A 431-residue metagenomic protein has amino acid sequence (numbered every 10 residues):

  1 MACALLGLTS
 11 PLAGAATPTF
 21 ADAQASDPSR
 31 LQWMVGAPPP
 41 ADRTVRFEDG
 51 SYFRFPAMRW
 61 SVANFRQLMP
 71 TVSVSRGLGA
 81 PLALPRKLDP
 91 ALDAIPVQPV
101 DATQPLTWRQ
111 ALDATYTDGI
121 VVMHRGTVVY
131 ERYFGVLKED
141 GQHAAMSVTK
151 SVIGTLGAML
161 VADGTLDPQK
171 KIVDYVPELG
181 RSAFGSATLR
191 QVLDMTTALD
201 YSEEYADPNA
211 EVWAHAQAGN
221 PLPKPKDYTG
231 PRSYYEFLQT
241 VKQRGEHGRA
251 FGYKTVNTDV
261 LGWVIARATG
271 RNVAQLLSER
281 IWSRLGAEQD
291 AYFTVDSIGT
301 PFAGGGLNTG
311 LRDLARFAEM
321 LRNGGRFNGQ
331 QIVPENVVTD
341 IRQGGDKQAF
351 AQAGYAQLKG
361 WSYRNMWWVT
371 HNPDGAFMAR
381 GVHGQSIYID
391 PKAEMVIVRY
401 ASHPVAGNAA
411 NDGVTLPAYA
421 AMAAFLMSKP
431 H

Functional and structural regions predicted by a protein language model:
L12-L137, D194, A198, M422-H431: N-terminal leader/targeting segments and the immediately adjacent pre-domain N-terminus
A16-D42, A376-H431: Structured C-terminal helix/loop/strand segments within mature extracytoplasmic catalytic/sensor domains
Q110-G119, G135-T165, Q169-A183, A187 (+2 more regions): Short active-site loop at a secondary-structure junction that contains or immediately precedes the catalytic residue(s)
G126, A144-Q169, V192, L261-I265 (+1 more regions): Active-site SXXK
E131-Y133, K138-D140, E204-A206, A218-I298: Catalytic-site signature segments of enzymes, centered on catalytic residues
A162-E204, T240, A268-G305, T309: Active-site helix/loop module of the DD-peptidase/beta-lactamase fold, centered on the serine-lysine SxxK catalytic
M195, N257-V264, G305-R326, Q385-S402: Active-site-proximal alpha-helical segments within enzyme catalytic domains
R232, E288-A291, R342-V396: Active-site Gly/Thr loop motif
